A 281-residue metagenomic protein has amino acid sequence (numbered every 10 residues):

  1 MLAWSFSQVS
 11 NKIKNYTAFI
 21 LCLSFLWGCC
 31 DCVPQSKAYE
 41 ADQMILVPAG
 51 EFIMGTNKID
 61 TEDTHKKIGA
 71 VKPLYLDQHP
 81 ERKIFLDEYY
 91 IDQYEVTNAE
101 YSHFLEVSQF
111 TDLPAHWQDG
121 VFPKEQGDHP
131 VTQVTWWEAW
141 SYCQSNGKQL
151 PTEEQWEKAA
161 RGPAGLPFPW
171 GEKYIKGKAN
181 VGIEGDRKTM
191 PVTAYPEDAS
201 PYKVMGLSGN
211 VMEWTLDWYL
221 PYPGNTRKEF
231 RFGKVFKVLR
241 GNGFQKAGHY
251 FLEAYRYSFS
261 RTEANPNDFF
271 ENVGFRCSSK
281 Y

Functional and structural regions predicted by a protein language model:
M1-K12: N-terminal secretory signal peptides that target proteins for export/translocation
A3, T17-A18: Ala/Thr-enriched low-complexity intrinsically disordered regions
A18-G28: Bacterial N-terminal signal peptides
S24, D87, S278-K280: Solvent-exposed residues in well-ordered beta-strands and their adjoining turns, especially edge/terminal strands
W27-A38: Bacterial Sec-dependent signal peptides at the C-terminal "C-region" and cleavage site
Y39-P114, V134-T135, G209: A short glycine-rich, aromatic-capped structural motif
V47, I53, N57-I68, T111-T262 (+1 more regions): Functional-site microenvironments in short loops/helix caps that host divalent-cation chemistry
F270-Y281: Short, structured beta-strand segments at or near domain termini in extracellular proteins/domains
